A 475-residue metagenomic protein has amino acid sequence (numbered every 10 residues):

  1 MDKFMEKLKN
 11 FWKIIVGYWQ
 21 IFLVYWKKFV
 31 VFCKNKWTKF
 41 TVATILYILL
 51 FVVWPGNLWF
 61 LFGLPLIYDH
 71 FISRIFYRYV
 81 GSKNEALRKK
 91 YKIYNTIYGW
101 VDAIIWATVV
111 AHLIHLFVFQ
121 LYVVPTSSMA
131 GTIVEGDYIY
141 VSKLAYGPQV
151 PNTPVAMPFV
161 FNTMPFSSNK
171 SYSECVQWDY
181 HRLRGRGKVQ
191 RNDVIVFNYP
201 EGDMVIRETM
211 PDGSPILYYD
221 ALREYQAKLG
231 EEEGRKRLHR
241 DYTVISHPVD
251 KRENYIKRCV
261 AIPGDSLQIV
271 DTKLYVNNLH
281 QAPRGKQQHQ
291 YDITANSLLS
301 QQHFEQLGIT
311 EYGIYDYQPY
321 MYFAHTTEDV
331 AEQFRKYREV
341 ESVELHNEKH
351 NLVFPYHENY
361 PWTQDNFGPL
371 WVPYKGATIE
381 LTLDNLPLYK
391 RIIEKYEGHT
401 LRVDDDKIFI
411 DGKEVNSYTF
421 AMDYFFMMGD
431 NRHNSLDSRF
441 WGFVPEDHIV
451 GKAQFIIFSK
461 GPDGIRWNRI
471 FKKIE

Functional and structural regions predicted by a protein language model:
D2-E475: Extended hydrophobic leader/signal-anchor segments used for secretion and membrane insertion
